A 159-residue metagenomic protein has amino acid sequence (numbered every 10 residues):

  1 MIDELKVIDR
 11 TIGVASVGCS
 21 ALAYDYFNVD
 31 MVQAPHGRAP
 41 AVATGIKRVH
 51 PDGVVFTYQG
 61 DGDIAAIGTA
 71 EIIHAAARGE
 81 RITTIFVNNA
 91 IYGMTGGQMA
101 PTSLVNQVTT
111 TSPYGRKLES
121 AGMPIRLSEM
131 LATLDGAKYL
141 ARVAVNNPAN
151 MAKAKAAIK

Functional and structural regions predicted by a protein language model:
M1-L5: Alpha-helical support elements that line or immediately flank enzyme active sites and cofactor-binding pockets
I8-T11: Flexible, glycine/charged-enriched surface loops at secondary-structure junctions
G13-V17, T44, A100, R126-E129: Short hydrophobic/aromatic-rich motifs at helix boundaries and adjacent loops
A15-G93, A156: Thiamine diphosphate
D52, P101-A157: Conserved thiamine diphosphate
T69-H74, M94-V108: Active-site-proximal loop->helix
I82-V87, M94-G97, L118-A121, M130-L131: Compact, aliphatic and Gly/Pro-tolerant "microcore" segments centered on a short helix or tight beta-hairpin and their
